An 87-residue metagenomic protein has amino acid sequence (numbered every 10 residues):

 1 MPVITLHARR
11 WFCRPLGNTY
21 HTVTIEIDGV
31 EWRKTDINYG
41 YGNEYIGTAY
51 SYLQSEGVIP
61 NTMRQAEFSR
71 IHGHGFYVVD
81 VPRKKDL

Functional and structural regions predicted by a protein language model:
M1-L87: Catalytic phosphate/metal-binding cores of nucleic-acid and nucleotide-processing enzymes, i.e., regions that mediate
